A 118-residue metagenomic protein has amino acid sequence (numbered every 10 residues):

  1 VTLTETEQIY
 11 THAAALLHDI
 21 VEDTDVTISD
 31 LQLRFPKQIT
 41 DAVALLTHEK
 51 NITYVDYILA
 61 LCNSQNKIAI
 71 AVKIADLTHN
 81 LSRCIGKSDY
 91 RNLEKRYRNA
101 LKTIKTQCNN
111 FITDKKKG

Functional and structural regions predicted by a protein language model:
V1-G118: Active-site helical microenvironments for divalent-metal-assisted chemistry
